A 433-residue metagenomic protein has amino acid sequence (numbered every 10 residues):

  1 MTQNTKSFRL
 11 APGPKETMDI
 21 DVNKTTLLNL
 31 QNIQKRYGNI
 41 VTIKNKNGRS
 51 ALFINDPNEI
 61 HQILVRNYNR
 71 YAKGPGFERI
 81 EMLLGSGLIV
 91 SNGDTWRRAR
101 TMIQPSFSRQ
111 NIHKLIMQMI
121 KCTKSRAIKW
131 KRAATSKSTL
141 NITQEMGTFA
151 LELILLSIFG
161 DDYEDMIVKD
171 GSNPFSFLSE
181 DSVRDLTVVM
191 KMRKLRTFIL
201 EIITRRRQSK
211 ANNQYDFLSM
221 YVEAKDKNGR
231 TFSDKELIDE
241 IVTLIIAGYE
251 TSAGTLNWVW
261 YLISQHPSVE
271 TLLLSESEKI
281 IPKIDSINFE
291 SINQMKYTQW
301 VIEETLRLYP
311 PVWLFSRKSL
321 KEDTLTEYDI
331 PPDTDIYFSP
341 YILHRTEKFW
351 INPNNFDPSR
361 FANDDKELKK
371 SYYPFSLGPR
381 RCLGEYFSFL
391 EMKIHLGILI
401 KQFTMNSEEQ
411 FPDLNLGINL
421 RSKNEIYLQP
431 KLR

Functional and structural regions predicted by a protein language model:
T2-K35, R49, P57-H61, G76-R205 (+6 more regions): Cytochrome P450 catalytic-domain helical core, especially the substrate-recognition surface and oxygen-activation
T17-V41, K194-E201, S286-T326, E347: Conserved cytochrome P450 K-helix E-x-x-R motif and the immediately C-terminal K′/meander segment
M18, V41, S108, L151 (+5 more regions): Conserved cytochrome P450 catalytic core segment spanning the I/J/K helices
Q34-K35, T123-A127, D170-F177, E278-I280 (+2 more regions): Cytochrome P450 proximal C-terminal region
R98, P105, V242, A247 (+6 more regions): Cytochrome P450 heme-thiolate "Cys pocket" and heme-binding signature region
K210-Y215, L274-M295, L308-Y328, L343 (+2 more regions): Cytochrome P450 fold signature focused on the C-terminal beta-domain
T251-E270, L274-E276, E385-K401: Cytochrome P450 catalytic-core helices
F338-D365: Conserved cytochrome P450 K-helix/beta-meander segment immediately N-terminal to the heme-binding cysteine loop
